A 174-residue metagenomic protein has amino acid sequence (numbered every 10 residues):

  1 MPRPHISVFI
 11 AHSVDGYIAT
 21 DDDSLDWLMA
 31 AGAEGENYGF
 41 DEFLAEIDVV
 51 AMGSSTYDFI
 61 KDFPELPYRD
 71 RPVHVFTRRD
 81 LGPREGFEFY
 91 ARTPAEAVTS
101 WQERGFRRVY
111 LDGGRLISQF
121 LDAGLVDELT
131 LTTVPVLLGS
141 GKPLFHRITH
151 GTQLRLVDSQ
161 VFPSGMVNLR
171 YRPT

Functional and structural regions predicted by a protein language model:
M1-T174: Enzymes that bind and transform nitrogen-containing heteroaromatic metabolites
